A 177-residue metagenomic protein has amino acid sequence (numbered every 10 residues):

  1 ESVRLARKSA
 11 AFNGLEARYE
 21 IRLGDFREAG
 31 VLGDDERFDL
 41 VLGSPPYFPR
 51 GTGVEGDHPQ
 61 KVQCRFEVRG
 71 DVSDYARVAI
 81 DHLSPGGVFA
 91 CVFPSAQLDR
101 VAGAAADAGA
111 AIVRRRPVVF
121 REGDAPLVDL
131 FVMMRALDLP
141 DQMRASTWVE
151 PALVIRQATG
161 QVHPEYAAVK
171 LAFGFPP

Functional and structural regions predicted by a protein language model:
E1-G43, P49-D57: Conserved SAM/SAH cofactor-binding pocket of Class I
D25-R27, V118-R121, A136: Short, solvent-exposed coil/turn elements at secondary-structure transition points
E36-D39, P45-D74, V78-D81: Mobile active-site "lid"/loop adjacent to the S-adenosyl-L-methionine
F48, A108, A136: Phosphate/oxyanion-binding loops and surfaces in catalytic or ligand/nucleic-acid-binding neighborhoods
V68-E122, P126: Conserved Class I SAM-dependent methyltransferase catalytic core
G123-P177: SAM/dcSAM-binding transferase cores
